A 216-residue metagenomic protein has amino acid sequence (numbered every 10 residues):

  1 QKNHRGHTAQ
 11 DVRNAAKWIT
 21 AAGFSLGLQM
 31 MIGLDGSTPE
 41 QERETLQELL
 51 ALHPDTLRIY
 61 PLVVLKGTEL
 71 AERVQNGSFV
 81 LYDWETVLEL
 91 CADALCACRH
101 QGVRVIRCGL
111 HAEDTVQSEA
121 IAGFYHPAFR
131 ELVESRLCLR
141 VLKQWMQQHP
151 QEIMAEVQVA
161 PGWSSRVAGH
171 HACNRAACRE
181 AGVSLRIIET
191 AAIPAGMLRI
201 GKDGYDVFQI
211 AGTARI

Functional and structural regions predicted by a protein language model:
Q1-A22, G27, M31-H53, E69-T86: Conserved non-cysteine loop/helix-boundary elements of the Radical SAM core domain that shape
A22-S25, H53-D55, Q101-V103, V183: Short, well-ordered coil/turn segments that N-cap beta-strands
L26-M30, D55-I59, V105-C108: Hydrophobic faces of well-ordered beta-strands that scaffold small-molecule active sites in alpha/beta enzyme cores
L28, L49, L57, A94 (+1 more regions): Conserved, mostly hydrophobic/aromatic
M31-D35, L62-V64, C108-E113, G162: Active-site beta-loop-alpha junctions enriched in small/polar residues
Q47-L57, L139, K143-Q147: Structural recognition of alpha->loop->beta junctions
E69, N76-I216: Auxiliary Fe-S-binding modules of radical SAM enzymes
